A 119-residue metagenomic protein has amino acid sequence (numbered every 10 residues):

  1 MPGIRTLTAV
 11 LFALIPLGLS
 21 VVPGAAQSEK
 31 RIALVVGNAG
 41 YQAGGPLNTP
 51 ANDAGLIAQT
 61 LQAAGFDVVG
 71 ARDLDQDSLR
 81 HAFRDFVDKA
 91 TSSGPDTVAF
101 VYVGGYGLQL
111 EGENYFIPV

Functional and structural regions predicted by a protein language model:
M1-I4: N-terminal secretory signal peptides that target proteins for export/translocation
T8-S20: Bacterial N-terminal signal peptides
P23-S28: Boundary at the C-terminal end of the N-terminal hydrophobic targeting segment
K30-N38, F83-V119: Active-site microenvironments of hydrolase-like enzyme catalytic domains
L34-Q42, L61-D67: Acidic/histidine-rich, surface-exposed loop or edge segments in extracytoplasmic proteins
A43-N52, A63, L74, S78 (+1 more regions): A short, glycine/acidic-enriched catalytic loop
A54, A58-T97: Functional beta-strand-loop-alpha-helix junction segments that form "active/interaction loops" within catalytic
